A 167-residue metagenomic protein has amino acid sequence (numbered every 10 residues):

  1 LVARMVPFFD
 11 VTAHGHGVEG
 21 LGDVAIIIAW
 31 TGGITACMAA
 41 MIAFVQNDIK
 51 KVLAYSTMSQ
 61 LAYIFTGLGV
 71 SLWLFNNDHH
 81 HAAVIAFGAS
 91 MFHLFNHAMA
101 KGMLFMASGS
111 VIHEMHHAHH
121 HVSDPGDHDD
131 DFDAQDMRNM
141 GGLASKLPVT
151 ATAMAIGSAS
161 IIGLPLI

Functional and structural regions predicted by a protein language model:
L1-I167: Hydrophobic transmembrane alpha-helices and their helix-loop junctions in integral membrane proteins
